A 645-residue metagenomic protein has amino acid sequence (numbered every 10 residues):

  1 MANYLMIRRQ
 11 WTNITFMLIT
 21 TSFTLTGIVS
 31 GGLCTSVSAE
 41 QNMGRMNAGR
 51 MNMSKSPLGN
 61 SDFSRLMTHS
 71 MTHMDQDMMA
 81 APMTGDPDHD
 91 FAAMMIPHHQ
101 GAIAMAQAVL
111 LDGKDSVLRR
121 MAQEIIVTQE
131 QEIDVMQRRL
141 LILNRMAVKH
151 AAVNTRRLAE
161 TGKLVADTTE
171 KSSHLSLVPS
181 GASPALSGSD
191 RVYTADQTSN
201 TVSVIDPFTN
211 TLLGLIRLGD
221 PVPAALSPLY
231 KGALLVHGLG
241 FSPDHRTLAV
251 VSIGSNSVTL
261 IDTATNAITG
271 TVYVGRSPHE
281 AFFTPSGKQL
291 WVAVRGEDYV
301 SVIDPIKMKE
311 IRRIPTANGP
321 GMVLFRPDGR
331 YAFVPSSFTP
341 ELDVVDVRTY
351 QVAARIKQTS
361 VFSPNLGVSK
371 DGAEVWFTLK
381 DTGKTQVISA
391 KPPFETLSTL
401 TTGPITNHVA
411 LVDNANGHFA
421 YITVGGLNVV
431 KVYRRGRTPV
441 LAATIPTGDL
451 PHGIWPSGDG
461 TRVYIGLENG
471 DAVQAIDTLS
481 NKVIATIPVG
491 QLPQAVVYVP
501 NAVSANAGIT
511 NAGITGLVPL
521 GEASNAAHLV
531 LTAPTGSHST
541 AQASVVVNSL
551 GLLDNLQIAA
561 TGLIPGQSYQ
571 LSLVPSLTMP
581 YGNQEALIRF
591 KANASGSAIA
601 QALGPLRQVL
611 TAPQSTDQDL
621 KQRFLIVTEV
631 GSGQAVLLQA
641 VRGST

Functional and structural regions predicted by a protein language model:
M1-Q10: N-terminal secretory signal peptides that target proteins for export/translocation
T15-G32: Bacterial N-terminal signal peptides
G27, G31-T161, L520, A526-G536: His/Met- and acidic-residue-enriched segments that coordinate or traffic transition-metal cofactors and support
G113, Q123, L140, N154-T540 (+6 more regions): Predominantly soluble domains enriched in secretory-pathway, periplasmic, or organellar proteins
G470, P575-Q622: Extended, polar beta-sheet/loop recognition surfaces of beta-rich domains that mediate binding to diverse ligands
L552-I558: Structural beta-strand segments of beta-rich domains
Q567-V574: Short beta-strand segments enriched for Tyr within beta-sheet-rich domains, predominantly fibronectin type III
A635-T645: Short beta-strand elements
